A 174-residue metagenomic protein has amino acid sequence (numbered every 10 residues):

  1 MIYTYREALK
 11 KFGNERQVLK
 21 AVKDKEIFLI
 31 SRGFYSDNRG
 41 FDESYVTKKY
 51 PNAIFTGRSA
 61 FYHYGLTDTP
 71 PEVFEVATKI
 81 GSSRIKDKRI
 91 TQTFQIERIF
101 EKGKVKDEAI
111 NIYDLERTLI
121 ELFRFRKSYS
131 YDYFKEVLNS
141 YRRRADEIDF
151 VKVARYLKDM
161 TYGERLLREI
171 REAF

Functional and structural regions predicted by a protein language model:
Y3-E7, V22-D24, I30-S31, Y35-F174: Nucleic-acid-binding surface
K11-V22: Short amphipathic alpha-helical interaction segments
